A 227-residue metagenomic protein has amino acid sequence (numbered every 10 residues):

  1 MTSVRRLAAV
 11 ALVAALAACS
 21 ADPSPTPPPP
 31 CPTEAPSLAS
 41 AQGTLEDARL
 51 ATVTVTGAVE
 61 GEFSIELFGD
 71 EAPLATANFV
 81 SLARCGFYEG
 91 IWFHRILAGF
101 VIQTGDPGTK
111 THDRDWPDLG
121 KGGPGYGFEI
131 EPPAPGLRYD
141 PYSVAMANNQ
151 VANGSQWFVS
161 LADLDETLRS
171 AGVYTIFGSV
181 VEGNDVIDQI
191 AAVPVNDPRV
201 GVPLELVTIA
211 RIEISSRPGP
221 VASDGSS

Functional and structural regions predicted by a protein language model:
M1-A8, V144: Bacterial N-terminal signal peptides that target proteins for export
A8-A17: Bacterial N-terminal signal peptides
C19-S227: Cyclophilin-like peptidyl-prolyl cis-trans isomerases
